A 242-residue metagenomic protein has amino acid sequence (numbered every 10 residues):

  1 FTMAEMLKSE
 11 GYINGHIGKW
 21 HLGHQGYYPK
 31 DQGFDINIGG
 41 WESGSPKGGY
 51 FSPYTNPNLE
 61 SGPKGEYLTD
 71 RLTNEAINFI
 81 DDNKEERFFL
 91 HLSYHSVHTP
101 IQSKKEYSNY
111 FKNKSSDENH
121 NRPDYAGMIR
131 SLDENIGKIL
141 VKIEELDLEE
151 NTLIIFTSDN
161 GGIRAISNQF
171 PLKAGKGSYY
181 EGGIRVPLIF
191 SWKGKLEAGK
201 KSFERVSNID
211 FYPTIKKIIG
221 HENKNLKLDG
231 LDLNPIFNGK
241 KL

Functional and structural regions predicted by a protein language model:
F1-L242: Formylglycine-dependent sulfatase
